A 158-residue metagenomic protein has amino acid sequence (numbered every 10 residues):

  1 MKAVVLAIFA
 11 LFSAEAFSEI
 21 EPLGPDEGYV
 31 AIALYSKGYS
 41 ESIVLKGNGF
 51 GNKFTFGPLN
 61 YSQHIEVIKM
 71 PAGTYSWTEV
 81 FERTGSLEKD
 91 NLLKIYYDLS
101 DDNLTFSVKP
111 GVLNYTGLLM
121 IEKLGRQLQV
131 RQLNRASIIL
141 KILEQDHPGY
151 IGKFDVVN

Functional and structural regions predicted by a protein language model:
M1-A7: Sec-dependent signal peptide recognition, specifically the positively charged N-region followed immediately by
A7, E66, N114-T116: Functionally constrained cores in energy, signaling, and assembly domains
L11-E15: N-terminal signal peptide c-region/cleavage motif recognized by signal peptidases
A16-F56, F81-N158: Primarily secretory-pathway and cell-envelope proteins
S62-S76, V80-G85: Short Pro-Gly-centered beta-turn/loop motif in secreted/extracellular proteins
